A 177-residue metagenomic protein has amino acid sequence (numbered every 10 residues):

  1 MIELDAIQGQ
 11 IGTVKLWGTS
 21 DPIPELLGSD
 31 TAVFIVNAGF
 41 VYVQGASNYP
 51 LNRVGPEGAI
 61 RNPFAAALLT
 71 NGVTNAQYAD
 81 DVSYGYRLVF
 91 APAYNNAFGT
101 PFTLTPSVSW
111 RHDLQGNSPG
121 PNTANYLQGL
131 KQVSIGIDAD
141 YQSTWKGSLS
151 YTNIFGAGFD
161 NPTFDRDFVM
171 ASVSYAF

Functional and structural regions predicted by a protein language model:
M1-I7, G28, Q77-V82, T123-G129 (+1 more regions): Replace "Gram-negative outer membrane beta-barrel proteins" with "bacterial and organellar outer membrane beta-barrel
Q10-G12, R87-A91, Q132-G136, M170-S172: Membrane-embedded beta-strand positions in outer-membrane beta-barrel channels/transporters
W17, A38-Q44, P92-Y94, W110-G116 (+3 more regions): Transmembrane beta-strands of outer-membrane beta-barrel pores
G18-F34, N95-T105, T144: Short loop/turn motifs that connect adjacent beta-strands in outer-membrane beta-barrel proteins
F34-A38, F90, P106-V108, I137 (+2 more regions): Membrane-embedded beta-strand positions of outer-membrane beta-barrel proteins
A46-R53, G116-N125, G158-F164: Outer-membrane beta-barrel translocator domains and adjoining extracellular loop/strand segments of Gram-negative
L68-N75, P119: Extracytoplasmic loops and strand-loop junctions of Gram-negative outer membrane beta-barrel proteins
F164-F177: Outer-membrane beta-barrel "beta-signal"
